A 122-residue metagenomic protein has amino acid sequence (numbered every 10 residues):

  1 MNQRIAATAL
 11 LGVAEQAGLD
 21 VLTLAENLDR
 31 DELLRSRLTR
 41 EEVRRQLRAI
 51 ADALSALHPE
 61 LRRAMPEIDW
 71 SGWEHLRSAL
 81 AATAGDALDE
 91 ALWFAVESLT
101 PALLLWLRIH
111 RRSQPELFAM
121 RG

Functional and structural regions predicted by a protein language model:
M1-G122: Solvent-exposed interaction patches of small proteins and small membrane subunits
